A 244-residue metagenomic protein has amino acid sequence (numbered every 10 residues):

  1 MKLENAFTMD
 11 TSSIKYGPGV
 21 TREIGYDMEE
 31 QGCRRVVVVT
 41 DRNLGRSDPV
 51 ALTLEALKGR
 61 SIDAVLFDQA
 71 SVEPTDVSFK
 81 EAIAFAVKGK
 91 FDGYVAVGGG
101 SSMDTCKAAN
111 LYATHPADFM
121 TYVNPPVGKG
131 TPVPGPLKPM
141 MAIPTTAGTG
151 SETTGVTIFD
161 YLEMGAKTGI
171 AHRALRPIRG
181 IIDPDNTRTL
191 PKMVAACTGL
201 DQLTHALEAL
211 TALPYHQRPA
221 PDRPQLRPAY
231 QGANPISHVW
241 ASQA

Functional and structural regions predicted by a protein language model:
M1-G93: ATP/NTP phosphate-donor binding region
S13-V20, G45, S71-P74, G98-S101 (+5 more regions): Catalytic cores of large soluble enzymes that bind and process phosphate-bearing ligands
G25, L54, V65, K80-I83 (+4 more regions): Predominant activation on well-ordered alpha-helical scaffold segments within soluble catalytic domains
M28, G32, L57, S61 (+5 more regions): Structural signal for hydrophobic packing residues in well-ordered secondary-structure cores of soluble enzyme domains
V77-P184: Glycine/threonine-rich beta-strand-loop-alpha-helix active-site module that forms ligand/phosphate-binding
V156-A244: Carboxylate- and glycine-rich phosphate/diphosphate-binding segment that chelates Mg2+/Mn2+
